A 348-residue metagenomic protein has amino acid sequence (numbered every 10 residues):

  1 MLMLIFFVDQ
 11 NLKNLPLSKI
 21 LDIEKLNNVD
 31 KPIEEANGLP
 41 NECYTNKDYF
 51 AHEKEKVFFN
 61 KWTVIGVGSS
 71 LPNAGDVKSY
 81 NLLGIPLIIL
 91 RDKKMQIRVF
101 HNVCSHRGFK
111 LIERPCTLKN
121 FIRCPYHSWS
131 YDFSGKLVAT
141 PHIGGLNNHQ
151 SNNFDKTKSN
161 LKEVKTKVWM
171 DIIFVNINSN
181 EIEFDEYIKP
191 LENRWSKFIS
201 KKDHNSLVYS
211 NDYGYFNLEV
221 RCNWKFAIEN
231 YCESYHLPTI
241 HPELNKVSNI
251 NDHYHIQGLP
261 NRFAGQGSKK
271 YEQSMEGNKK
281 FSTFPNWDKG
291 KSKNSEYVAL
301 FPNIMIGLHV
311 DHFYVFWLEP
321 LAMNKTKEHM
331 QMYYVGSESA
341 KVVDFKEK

Functional and structural regions predicted by a protein language model:
L4-R114, K165-K167: N-terminal pre-ligand scaffold of iron-sulfur
I5-F7, L12, R91, Q96 (+3 more regions): C-terminal catalytic domain of Rieske-type non-heme iron oxygenases
S18-K47, C116-S128, K162-M170, K246-F281: N-terminal short leaders/motifs
E53-V64, K136-S151, S282-T283: Short, basic/low-complexity N-terminal boundary segments at the transition from targeting/disordered tails
G66-N73, F154-K156, K293-Y297, Q331: Short linear motifs in intrinsically disordered
S70-S179, D185-P190: Rieske [2Fe-2S] iron-sulfur-binding domain
